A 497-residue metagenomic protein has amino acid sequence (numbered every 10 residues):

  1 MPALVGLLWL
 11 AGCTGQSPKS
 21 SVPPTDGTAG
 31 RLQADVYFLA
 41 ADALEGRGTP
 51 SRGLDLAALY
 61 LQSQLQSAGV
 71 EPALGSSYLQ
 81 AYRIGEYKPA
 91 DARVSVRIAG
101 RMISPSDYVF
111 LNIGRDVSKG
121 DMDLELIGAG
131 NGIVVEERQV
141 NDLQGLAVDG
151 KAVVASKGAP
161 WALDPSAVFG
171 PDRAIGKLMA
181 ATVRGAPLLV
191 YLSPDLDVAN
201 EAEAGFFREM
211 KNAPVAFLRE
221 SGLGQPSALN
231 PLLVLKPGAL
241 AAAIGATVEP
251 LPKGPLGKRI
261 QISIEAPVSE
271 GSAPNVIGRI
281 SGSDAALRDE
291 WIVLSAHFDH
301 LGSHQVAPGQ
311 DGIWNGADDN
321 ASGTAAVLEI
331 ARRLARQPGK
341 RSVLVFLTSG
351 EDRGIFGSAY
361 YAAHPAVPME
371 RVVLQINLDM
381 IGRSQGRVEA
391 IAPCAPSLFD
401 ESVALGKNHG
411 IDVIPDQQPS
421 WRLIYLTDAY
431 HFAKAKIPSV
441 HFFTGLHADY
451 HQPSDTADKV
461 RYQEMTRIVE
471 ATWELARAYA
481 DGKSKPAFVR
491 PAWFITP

Functional and structural regions predicted by a protein language model:
A11-G12: C-terminal motif of bacterial Sec signal peptides marking the signal peptidase cleavage site
S20, P105-L223, A228, S281 (+4 more regions): Extracellular/luminal Protease-associated
S21, D26-R52, A68, P72-S76 (+4 more regions): N-terminal capping segment at the start of a domain
T28-L44, T49-P72, K151-A162, S166-D172 (+5 more regions): Catalytic-core environment of secreted peptidases
A34, E45-D164, A273: Noncatalytic luminal/extracellular "stalk/propeptide" segments of secretory-pathway proteins
I103-P105, V109-V140, R219-N315, E329-R332 (+2 more regions): Soluble metallo-hydrolase cores and metallopeptidase-like ectodomains found primarily in the secretory/periplasmic
S104, K119, G222, A228-V248 (+2 more regions): Metal-dependent peptidase/peptidase-like ectodomains
R332, R336, R341, A448-P497: His/Asp/Glu-rich mid-to-C-terminal helical/loop segments that flank catalytic regions of hydrolases
